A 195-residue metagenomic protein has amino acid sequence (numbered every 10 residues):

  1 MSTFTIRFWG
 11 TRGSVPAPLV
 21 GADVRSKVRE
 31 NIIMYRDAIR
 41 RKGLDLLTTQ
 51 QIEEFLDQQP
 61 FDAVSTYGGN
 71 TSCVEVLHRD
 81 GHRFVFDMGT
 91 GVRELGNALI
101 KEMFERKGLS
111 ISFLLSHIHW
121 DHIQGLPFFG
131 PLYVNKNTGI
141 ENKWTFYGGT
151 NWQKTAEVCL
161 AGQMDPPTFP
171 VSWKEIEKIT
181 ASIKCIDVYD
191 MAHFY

Functional and structural regions predicted by a protein language model:
M1-Y195: Binuclear metal-dependent hydrolase catalytic cores
